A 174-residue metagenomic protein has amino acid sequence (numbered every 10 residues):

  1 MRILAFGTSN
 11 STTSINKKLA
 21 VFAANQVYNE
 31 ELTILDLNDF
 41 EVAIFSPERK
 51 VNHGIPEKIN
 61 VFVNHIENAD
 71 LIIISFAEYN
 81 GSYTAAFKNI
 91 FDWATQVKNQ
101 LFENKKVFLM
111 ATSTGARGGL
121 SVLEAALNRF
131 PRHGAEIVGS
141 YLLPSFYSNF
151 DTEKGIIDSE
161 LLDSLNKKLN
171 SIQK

Functional and structural regions predicted by a protein language model:
M1-F76, G81-D92, Q96, T152-S171: N-terminal beta1-alpha1-beta2 submodule of the flavodoxin-like/Rossmannoid cofactor-binding fold
G7, A111, Y147: Short, histidine-centered active-site or binding-site loop motifs used for metal coordination, general acid-base
N99: Flexible loop/hinge segments that line or gate small-molecule binding clefts
E103-P144: Short, glycine-/small-residue-rich phosphate/pyrophosphate-handling segment
R129-K174: A charged, well-structured terminal subsegment
